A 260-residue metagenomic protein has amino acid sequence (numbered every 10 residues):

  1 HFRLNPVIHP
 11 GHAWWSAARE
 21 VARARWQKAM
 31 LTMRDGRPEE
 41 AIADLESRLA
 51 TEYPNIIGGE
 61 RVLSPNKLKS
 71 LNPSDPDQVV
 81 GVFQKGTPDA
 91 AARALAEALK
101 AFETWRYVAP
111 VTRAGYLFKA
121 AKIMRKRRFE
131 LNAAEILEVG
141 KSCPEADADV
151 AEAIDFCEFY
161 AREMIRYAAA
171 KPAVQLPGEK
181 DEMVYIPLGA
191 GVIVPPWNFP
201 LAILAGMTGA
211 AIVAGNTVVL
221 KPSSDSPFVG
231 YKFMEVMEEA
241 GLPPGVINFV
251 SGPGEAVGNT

Functional and structural regions predicted by a protein language model:
H1-V7, E60-R61, A120, E152-A153 (+2 more regions): A glycine-rich phosphate-binding loop feature that marks nucleotide/adenosyl-phosphate handling sites
H1-V80, K100: Hydrophobic face of amphipathic alpha-helices that form TPR/SEL1-like repeat modules and related alpha-solenoid
F2-R3, H9-A18, A24, S70-P73 (+5 more regions): Short, charged low-complexity intrinsically disordered segments located at boundaries of structured domains
A29, F83, V250: Hydrophobic residues at beta-strand termini and immediately following loops that shape nucleotide-binding pockets
P65, R93-E97, K126, E130 (+5 more regions): Generic alpha-helical secondary structure signal
P76-A168: Glycine-rich loop-to-alpha-helix module at the N-terminal edge of alpha/beta enzyme cores
I136, G140-C143, R162-T260: Rossmann-like NAD(P) dinucleotide-binding subdomain of oxidoreductase/dehydrogenase enzymes
